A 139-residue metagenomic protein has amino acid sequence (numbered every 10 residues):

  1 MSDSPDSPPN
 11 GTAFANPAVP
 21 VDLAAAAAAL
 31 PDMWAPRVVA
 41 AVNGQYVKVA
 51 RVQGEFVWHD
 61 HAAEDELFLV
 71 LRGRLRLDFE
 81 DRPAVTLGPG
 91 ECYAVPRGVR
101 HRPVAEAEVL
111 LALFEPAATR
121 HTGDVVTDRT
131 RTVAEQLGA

Functional and structural regions predicted by a protein language model:
M1-N10: Actinobacteria-biased recognition of intrinsically disordered, low-complexity terminal regions
N10, F14-A27, A40, E106-A139: Double-stranded beta-helix
L23-W58, E64: A short glycine-rich, His/Asp/Glu-containing loop-to-beta-strand
N43, L71-R72, G88-P89, A107: A cytosolic small-molecule/anion-sensing beta-strand core signal
Y46, E55, L67, R74-R76 (+3 more regions): Structural motif
R51-V52, H61-E80, F114: Short, conserved beta-strand element in jelly-roll/cupin
H59-D60, R102-P103: Short glycine/serine/proline-enriched coil/turn segments at secondary-structure junctions
D81-R97: Short acidic-glycine-tyrosine-enriched beta hairpin
